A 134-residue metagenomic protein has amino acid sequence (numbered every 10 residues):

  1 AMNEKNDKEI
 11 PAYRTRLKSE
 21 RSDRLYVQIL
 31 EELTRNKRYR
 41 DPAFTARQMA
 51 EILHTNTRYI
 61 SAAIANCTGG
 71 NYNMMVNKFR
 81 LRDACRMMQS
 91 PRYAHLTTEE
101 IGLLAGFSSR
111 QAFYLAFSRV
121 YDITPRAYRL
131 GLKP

Functional and structural regions predicted by a protein language model:
M2-E100, A116-R119, R126: Membrane-proximal linker segments that couple transmembrane helices to downstream signaling/catalytic modules
T55, F107-S108: The short coil/loop that forms the "turn" connecting the two helices of the helix-turn-helix
R58, R110-Q111: Key DNA-contact positions within bacterial/archaeal DNA-binding proteins
L103: Conserved short loop/turn motifs at secondary-structure junctions
G131-P134: Long cytosolic C-terminal regulatory regions of eukaryotic multi-pass membrane proteins
